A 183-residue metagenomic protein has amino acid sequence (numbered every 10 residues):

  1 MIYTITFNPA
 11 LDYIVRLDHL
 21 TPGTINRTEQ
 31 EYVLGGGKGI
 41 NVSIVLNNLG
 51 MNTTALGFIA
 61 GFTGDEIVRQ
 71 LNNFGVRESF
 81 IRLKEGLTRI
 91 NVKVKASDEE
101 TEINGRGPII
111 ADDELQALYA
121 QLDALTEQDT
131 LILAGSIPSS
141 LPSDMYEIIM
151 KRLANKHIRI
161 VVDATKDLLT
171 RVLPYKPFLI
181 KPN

Functional and structural regions predicted by a protein language model:
M1-G23, Y32: Positively charged, low-complexity intrinsically disordered leader regions
I2, T53-A55, I160: Hydrophobic/aromatic residues located in beta-strands of well-ordered beta-sheets within soluble catalytic
T4-F7, G57-F58, R82, K93-K95 (+3 more regions): Short beta-strand segments
N8-A10, S97-E99, R106-P108, S136-S139: Short glycine-rich anion-binding loops that position phosphate/pyrophosphate groups of nucleotides and phosphorylated
H19-R27, K181-N183: Short glycine/proline- and charge-enriched loop/turn segments that cap or connect secondary-structure elements
R27-L87: Substrate-binding N-lobe of the ribokinase-like
L83, V94-E127: Conserved phosphate-binding/catalytic loop of the ribokinase/pfkB sugar-kinase fold
T130-N183: Conserved beta-alpha-beta core of the PfkB/ribokinase-like small-molecule kinase fold
